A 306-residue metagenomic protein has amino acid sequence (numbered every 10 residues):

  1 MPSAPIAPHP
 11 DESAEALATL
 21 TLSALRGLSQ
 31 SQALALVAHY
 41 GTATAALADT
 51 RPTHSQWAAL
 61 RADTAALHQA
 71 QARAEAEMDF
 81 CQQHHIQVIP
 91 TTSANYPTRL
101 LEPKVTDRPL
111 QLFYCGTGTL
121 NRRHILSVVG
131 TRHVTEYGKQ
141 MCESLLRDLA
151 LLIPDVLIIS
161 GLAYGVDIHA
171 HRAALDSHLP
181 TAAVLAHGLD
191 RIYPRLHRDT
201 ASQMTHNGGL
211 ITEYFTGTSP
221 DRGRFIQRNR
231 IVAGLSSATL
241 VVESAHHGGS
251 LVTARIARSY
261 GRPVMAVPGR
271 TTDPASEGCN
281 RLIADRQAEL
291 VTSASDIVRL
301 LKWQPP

Functional and structural regions predicted by a protein language model:
M1-N95: Short, small/acidic-rich helices and loops at N termini and domain boundaries of DNA replication/processing enzymes
P2-S13, T91-P306: Glycine-biased, small-residue-rich flexible motifs in mid-sequence functional cores and linkers
